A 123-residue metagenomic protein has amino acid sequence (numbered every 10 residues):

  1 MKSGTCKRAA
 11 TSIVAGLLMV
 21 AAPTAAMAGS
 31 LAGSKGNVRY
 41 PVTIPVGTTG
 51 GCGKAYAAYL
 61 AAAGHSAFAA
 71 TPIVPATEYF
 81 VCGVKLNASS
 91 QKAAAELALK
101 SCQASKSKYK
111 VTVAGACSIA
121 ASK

Functional and structural regions predicted by a protein language model:
K2-C6, M27-K123: Secreted/extracellular ectodomain signature
C6-A15: Sec-dependent signal peptide recognition, specifically the positively charged N-region followed immediately by
A15-G16, A26: Cleavable N-terminal signal peptides
A21-P23: N-terminal signal peptide c-region/cleavage motif recognized by signal peptidases
